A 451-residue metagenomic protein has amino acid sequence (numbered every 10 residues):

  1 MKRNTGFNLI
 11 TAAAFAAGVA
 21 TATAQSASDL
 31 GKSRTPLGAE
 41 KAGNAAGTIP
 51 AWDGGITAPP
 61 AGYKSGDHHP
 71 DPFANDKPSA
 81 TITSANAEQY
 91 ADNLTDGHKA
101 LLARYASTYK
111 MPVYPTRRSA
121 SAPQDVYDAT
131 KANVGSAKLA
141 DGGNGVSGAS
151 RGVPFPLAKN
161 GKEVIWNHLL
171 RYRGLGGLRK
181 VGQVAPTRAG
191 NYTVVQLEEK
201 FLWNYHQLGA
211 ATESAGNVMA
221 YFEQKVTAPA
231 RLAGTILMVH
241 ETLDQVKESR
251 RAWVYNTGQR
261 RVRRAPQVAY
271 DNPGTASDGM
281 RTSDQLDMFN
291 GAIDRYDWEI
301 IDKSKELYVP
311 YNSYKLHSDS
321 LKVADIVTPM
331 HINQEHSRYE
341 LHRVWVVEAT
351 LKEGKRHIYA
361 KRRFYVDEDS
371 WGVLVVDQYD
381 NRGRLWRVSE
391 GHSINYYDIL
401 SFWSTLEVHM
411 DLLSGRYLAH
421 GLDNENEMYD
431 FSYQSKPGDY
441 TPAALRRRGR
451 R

Functional and structural regions predicted by a protein language model:
K2-T23: Gram-negative bacterial Sec-dependent N-terminal signal peptides
Q25, P59-Y63, H69-P72, V126-D141 (+3 more regions): Charged/polar interaction segments and conserved charged motifs
A27-G55, I82, T95, E223-I293 (+1 more regions): Gly/Pro-enriched, hydrophobic low-complexity segments that function as extracytoplasmic propeptides/linkers
G31-R250, N256: Solvent-exposed N-terminal domain segments of exported/luminal and surface proteins
K180-R188, Y192-A228, L286-F364, L374: Extended beta-strand-rich segments in extracellular/periplasmic secretory proteins, especially within noncatalytic
E425-R451: Long, C-terminal catalytic modules of enzymes
